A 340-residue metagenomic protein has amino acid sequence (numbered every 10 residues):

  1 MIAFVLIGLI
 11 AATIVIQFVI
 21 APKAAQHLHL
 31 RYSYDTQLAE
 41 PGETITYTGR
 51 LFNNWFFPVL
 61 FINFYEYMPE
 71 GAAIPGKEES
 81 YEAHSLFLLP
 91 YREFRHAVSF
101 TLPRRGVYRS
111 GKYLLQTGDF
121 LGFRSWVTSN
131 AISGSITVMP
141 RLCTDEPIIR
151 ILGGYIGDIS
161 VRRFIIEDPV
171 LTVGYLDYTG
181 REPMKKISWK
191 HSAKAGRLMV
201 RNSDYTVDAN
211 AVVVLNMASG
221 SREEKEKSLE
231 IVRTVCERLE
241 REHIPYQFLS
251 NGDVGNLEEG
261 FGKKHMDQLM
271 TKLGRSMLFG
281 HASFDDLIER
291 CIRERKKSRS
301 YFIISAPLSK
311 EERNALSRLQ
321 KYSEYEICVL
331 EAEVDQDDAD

Functional and structural regions predicted by a protein language model:
M1-H29, T46, K263-K264, M270-D340: Von Willebrand factor type A / integrin I
A12-E258: An amphipathic, basic-hydrophobic helix/alpha-beta surface used to engage anionic, phosphate-rich ligands or surfaces
P169, G260-D267: Low-complexity, intrinsically disordered regions enriched in charged/polar residues
